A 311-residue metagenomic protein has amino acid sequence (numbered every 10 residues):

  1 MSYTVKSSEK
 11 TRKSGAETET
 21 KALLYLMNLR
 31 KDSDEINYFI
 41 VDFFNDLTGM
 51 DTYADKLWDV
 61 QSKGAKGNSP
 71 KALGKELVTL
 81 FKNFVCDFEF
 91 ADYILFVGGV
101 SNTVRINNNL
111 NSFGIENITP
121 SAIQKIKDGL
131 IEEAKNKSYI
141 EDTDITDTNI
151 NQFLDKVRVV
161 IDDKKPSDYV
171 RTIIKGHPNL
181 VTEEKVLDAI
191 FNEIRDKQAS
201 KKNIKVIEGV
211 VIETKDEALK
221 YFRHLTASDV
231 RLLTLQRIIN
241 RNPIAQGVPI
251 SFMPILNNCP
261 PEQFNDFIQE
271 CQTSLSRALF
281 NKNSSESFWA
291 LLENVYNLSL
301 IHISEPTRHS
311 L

Functional and structural regions predicted by a protein language model:
M1-R12, G64-L300, S304, R308: Acidic metal-coordinating catalytic centers involved in nucleic-acid phosphodiester chemistry
E9-K13, E17-K82: Catalytic centers of nucleases
